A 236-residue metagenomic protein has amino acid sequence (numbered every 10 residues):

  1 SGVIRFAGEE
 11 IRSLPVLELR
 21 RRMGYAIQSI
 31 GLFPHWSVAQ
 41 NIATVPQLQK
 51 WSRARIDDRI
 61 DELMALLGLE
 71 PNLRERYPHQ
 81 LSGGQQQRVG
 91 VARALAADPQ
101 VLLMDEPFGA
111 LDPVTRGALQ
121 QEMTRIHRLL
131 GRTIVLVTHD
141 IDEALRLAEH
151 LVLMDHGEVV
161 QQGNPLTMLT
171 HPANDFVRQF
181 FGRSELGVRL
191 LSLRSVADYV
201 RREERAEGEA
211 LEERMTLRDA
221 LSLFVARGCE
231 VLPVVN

Functional and structural regions predicted by a protein language model:
E10-G24, L48: ABC ATPase NBD coupling module
W36-A43: Short coil-to-helix segment of the ABC ATPase nucleotide-binding domain corresponding to the Q-loop/switch region
Q47, A54-N72: Conserved ABC ATPase "signature" region
Y77-L81, Q85: Conserved ABC ATPase signature
A96-Q100: A short, proline-enriched helix->beta-strand linker immediately N-terminal to the Walker B motif in ABC-type P-loop
L102-D105: Catalytic Walker B motif of ABC-type/P-loop ATPase nucleotide-binding domains
Q162-G163, H171: ABC ATPase "signature
